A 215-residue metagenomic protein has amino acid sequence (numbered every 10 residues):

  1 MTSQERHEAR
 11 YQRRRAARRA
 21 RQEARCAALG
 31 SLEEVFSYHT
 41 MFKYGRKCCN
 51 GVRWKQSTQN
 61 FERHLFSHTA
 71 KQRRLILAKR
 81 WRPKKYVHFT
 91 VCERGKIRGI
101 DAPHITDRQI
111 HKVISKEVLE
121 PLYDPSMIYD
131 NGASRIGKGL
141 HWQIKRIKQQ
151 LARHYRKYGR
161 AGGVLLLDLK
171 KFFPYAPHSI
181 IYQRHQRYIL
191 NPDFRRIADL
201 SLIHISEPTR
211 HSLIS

Functional and structural regions predicted by a protein language model:
M1-A70, R74: Non-catalytic, polymerase-adjacent accessory regions of viral genome-replication enzymes
S31-L32, S115-Y175: Active-site-proximal segment of RNA-dependent polymerases
Y38-F42, T58, L65-R73, D107 (+5 more regions): Alpha-helix initiation and N-capping motif
G51-Q59, K84-Q109, S126-K138, S206 (+1 more regions): Short, conserved non-catalytic motifs in the polymerase core
A70-V87: An acidic intrinsically disordered interaction segment
Q109, V113, E117, P121-L122 (+2 more regions): Amphipathic alpha-helical segments in well-ordered regions
Q150, H154-S206, R210: Conserved polymerase palm-domain catalytic core
S212-S215: Serine residues within intrinsically disordered or low-complexity segments
